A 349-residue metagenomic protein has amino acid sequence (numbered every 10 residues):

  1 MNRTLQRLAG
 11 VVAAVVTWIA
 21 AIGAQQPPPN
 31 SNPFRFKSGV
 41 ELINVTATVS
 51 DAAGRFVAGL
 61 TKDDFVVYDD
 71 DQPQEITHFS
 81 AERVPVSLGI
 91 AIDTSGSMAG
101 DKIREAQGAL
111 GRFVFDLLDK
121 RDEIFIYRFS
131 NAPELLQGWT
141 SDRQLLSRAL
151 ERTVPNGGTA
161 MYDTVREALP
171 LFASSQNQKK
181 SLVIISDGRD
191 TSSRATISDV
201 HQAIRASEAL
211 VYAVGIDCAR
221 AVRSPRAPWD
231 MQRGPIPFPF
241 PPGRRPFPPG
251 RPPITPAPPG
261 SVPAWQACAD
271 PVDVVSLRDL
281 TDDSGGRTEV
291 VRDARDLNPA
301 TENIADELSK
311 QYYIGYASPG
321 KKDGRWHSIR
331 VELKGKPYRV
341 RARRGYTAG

Functional and structural regions predicted by a protein language model:
M1-Q6: N-terminal secretory signal peptides that target proteins for export/translocation
A9-A21: Bacterial N-terminal signal peptides
A21-G349: Scaffold/interface architecture of coatomer-like assemblies
